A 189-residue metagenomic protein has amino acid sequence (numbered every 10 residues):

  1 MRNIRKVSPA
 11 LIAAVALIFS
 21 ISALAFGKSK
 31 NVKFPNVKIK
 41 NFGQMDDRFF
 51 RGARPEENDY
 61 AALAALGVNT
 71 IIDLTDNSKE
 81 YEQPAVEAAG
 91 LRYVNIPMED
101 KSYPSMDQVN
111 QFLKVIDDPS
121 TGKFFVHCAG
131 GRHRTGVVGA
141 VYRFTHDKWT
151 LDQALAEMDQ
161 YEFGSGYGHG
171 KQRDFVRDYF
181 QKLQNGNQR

Functional and structural regions predicted by a protein language model:
R2-P9, I18-F125, V137-R189: Cys-dependent protein tyrosine phosphatase-like superfamily
C128: Short cysteine clusters
G131: Substrate/cofactor-recognition hotspot
R134: Glycine/aspartate-rich loop-and-adjacent alpha/beta segment that forms the canonical ThDP
